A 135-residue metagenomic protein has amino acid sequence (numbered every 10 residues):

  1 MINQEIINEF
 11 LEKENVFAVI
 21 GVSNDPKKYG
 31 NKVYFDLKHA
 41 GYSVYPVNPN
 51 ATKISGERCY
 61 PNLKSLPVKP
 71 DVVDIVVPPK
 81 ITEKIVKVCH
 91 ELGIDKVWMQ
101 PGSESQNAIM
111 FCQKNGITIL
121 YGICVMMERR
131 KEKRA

Functional and structural regions predicted by a protein language model:
M1-K13: Short N-terminal or domain-adjacent regulatory/targeting segments
A18-I20: Conserved beta-strand elements of the Class I
S23-S55: NAD(P)-binding Rossmann-fold cofactor-contacting core
Y42, L92-V97, N115-I117: A short helix->loop->beta-strand "cap" motif at the edges of active sites that frequently abuts
L63-S103: Mid-chain, well-packed structural core segment of small domains
P101-E128: Rossmann-fold NAD(P)-binding glycine/threonine-rich loop
E128-A135: A charged, well-structured terminal subsegment
